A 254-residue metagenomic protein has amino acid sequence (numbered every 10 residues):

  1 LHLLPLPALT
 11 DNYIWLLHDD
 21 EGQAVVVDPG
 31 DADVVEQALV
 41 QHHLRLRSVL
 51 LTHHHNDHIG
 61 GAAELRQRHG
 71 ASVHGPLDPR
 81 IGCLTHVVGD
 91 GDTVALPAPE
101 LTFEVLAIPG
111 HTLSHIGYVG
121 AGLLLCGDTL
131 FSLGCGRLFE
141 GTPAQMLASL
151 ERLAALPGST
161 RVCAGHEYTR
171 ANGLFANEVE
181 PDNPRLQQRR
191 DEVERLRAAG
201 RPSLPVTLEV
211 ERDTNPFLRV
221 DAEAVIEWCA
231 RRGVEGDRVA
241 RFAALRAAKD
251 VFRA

Functional and structural regions predicted by a protein language model:
L1-L46, L84-E180, A243-K249: Catalytic core of the metallo-beta-lactamase
P29, L77-D78, E211: Short secondary-structure boundary segments
A32-G75: Active-site metal-binding motif and surrounding structural segment of the metallo-beta-lactamase
L50-L51, L77-I81, L130: Short, acidic/turn-prone active-site loops that include or flank metal/cofactor- and phosphate-binding residues
H54, D78, E167: Flexible loop residues that form catalytic and substrate-binding hotspots at small-molecule/glycan-binding clefts
N56, I81-C83: Generic structural signal for helix capping and beta-alpha/helix-loop junctions
G75-L77, G89-D90: Short loop/edge segments at beta-strand edges and connector loops that shape dinucleotide/nucleotide cofactor-binding
E151-R161, R170-A254: Accessory terminal helices/loops
